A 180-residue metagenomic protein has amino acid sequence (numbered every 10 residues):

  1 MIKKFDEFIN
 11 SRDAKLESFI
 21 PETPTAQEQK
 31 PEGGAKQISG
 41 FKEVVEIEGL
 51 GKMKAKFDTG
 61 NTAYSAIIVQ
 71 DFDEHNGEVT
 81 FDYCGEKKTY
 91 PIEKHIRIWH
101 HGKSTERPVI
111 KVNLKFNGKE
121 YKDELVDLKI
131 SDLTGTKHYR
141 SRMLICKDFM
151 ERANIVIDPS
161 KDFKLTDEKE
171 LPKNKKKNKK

Functional and structural regions predicted by a protein language model:
M1-G33, N178-K180: Charge-dense, intrinsically disordered terminal/linker segments
Q27-K180: Pepsin/retropepsin-fold aspartyl endopeptidases
